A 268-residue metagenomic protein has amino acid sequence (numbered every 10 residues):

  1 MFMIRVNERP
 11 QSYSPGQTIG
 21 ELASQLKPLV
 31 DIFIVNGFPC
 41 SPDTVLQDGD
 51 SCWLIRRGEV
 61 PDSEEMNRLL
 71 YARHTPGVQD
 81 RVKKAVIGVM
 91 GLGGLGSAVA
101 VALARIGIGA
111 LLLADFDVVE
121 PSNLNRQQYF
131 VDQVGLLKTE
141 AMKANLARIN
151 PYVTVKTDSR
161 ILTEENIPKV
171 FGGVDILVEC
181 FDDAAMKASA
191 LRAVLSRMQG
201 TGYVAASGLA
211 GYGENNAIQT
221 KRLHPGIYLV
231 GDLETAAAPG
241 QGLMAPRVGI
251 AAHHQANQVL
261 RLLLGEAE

Functional and structural regions predicted by a protein language model:
V6-T18: Short, contiguous acidic and Ser/Thr-rich linear segments
P15-L22, V45, L137: Short, structural beta-strand-to-alpha-helix junction motif
S24-F38, R56, V170-I176, C180-E268: Glycine-rich phosphate/adenylate-binding loop
P39-P42, Q47-D48, W53-I87: N-terminal charged helix/coil linker that caps or initiates catalytic domains
T75-V118: Glycine-rich adenosine-cofactor-binding loop
G94-V101, P121-N123, A184-A190: Short glycine/serine/threonine-rich phosphate/pyrophosphate-binding segments that cradle anionic phosphate groups
D115-N150: Glycine-rich phosphate-binding loop and adjoining beta1-alpha1-beta2 segment of Rossmann-like nucleotide-binding folds
T139-V174, F181-A184: A structured beta-alpha segment of the ubiquitous adenosine-cofactor-binding alpha/beta core
